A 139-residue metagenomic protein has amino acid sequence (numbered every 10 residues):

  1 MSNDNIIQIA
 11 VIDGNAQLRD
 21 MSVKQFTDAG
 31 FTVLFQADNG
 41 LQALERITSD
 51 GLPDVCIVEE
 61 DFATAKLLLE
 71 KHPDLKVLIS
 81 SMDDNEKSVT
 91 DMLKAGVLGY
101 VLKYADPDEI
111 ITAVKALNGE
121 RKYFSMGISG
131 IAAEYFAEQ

Functional and structural regions predicted by a protein language model:
N5-Q17, S22-F26, C56: Conserved acidic segment of CheY-like receiver
D38-V55: Acidic, metal-coordinating helix/loop segments flanking the phosphotransfer/catalytic sites of two-component signaling
D61, D83-K87, D106-E109: Negatively charged, flexible loop motifs adjacent to catalytic sites in prokaryotic signal transduction proteins
F62-L75: Short amphipathic alpha-helix used as the core "switch/output" element in two-component signaling
T90-L93, Y104-Q139: Short, flexible helix-to-coil linker/hinge segments that flank and couple to helix-turn-helix
